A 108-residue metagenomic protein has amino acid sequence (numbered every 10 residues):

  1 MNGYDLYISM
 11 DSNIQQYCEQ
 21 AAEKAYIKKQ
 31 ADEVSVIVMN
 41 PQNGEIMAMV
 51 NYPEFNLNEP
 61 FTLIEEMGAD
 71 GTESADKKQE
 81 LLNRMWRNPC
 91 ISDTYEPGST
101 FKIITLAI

Functional and structural regions predicted by a protein language model:
N2-Q42, F61-I108: Active-site loop and adjoining helix of the penicillin-binding protein/serine DD-peptidase-beta-lactamase fold
N43-M47: Short glycine/threonine-rich beta-strand-turn micro-motifs
A48-E54: Short beta->alpha transition motifs characteristic of CBS
F55-E59: Extended hydrophobic/aromatic segments used for targeting, binding, or gating
